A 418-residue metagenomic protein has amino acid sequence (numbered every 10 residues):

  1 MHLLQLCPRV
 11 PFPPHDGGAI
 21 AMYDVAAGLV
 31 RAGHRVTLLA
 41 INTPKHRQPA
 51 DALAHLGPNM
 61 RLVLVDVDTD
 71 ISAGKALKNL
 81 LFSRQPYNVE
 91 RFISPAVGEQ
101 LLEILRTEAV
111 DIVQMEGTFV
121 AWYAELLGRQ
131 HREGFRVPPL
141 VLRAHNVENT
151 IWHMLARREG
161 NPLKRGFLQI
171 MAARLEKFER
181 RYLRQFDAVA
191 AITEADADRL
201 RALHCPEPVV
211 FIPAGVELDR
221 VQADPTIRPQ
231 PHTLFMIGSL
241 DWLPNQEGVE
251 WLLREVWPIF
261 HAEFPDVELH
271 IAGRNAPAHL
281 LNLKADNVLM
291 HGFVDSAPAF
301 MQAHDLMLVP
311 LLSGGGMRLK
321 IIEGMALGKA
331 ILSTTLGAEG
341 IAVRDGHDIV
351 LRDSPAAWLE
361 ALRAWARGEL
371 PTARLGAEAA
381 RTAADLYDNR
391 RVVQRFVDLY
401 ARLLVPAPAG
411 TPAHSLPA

Functional and structural regions predicted by a protein language model:
P8, G74-Y87, P138-K177, S239 (+1 more regions): Acceptor-binding helix/loop patch of EC 2.4 sugar-transfer enzymes, predominantly nucleotide-sugar-dependent
S72-W122, L126, L163-L183: Conserved nucleotide-sugar donor-binding subdomain of glycosyltransferases
N149, L168-A223: Donor nucleotide-sugar binding/catalytic pocket of nucleotide-sugar-dependent glycosyltransferases
D187, Q302-G316, L327-A330: Acidic donor-binding loop of glycosyltransferase active sites
F211-A303: Conserved catalytic-core segment of nucleotide-activated headgroup transferases in glycan assembly
K320-E323, A330-T334, V350: Short hydrophobic beta-strand element within catalytic cores of glycosyltransferases and related nucleotide-activated
I349-A356, A364-L370: Conserved acidic donor-binding segment of nucleotide-sugar-dependent glycosyltransferases
P371-L386, V392-R395: A short, well-ordered alpha-helix in the C-terminal region of glycosyltransferases
